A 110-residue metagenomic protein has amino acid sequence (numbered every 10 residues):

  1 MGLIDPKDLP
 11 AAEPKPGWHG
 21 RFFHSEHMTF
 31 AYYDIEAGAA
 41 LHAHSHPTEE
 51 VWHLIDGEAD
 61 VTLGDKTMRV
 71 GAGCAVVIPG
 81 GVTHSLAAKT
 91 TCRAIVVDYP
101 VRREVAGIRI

Functional and structural regions predicted by a protein language model:
M1-H27, A31, G107-I110: A short, N-terminal "cap"/entry segment at the start of jelly-roll beta-barrel domains of the cupin/DSBH fold
P16, F30-H46: Conserved short histidine dyad/triad with adjacent acidic residue
E26, T62-K66: Short strand-coil-strand connectors
D34-I35, H46-V61: Short, conserved beta-strand element in jelly-roll/cupin
A40-L41, D60, V76, G80-S85: Histidine-centered metal-chelating micro-motifs
I55-D56, G71-A72, T90: A cytosolic small-molecule/anion-sensing beta-strand core signal
K66-G80: Short acidic-glycine-tyrosine-enriched beta hairpin
G80-E104: Ligand-binding loop in jelly-roll beta-barrel domains
